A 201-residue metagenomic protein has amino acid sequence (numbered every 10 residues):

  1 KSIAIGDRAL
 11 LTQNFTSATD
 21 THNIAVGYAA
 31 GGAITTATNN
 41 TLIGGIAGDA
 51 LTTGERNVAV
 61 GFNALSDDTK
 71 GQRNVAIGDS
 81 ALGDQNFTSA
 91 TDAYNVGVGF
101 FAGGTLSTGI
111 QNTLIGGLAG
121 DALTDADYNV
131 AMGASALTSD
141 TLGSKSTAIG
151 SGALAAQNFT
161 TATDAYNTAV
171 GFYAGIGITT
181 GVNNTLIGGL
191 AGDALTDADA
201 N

Functional and structural regions predicted by a protein language model:
K1-N201: Glycine- and small/polar-enriched repetitive beta-structure motifs of secreted/surface proteins
